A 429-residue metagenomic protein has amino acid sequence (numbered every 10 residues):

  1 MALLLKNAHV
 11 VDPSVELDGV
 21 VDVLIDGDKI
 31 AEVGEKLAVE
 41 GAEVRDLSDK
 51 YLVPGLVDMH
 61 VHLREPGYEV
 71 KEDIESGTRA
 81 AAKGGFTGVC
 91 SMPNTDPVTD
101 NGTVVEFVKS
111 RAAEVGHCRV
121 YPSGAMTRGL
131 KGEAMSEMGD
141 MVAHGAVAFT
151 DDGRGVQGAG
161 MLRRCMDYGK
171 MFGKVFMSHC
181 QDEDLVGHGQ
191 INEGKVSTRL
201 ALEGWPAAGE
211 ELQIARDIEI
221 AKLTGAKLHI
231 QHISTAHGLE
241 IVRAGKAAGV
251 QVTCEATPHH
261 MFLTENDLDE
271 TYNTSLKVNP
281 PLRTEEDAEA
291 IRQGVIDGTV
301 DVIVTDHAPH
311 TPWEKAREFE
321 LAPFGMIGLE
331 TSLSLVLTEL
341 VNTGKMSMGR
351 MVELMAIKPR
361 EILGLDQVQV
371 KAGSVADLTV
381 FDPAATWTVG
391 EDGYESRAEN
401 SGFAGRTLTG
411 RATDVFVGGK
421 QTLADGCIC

Functional and structural regions predicted by a protein language model:
M1-V39: N-terminal metal-binding scaffold of metallo-dependent hydrolase/deaminase domains
A8, V23, D28, D49 (+16 more regions): Divalent metal-coordination and catalytic microenvironments
K36-V53: Active-site metal-binding motif and surrounding structural segment of the metallo-beta-lactamase
S48-A112: Metal-associated gating/positioning segment near the N- to mid-region
G102-R119, D167-S178, L335: Alpha-helix-loop-beta-strand connector modules within alpha/beta enzyme cores
M135-I303: Histidine/acidic residue-rich metal-binding segments in metalloenzymes
R199-K227, G294-D297, D301-I303, A308-P383: His/Asp/Glu-enriched, well-ordered alpha-helical/loop segment that forms or immediately abuts the divalent-metal
E318-L321, V375-C427: C-terminal cap of metal-dependent C-N hydrolases
